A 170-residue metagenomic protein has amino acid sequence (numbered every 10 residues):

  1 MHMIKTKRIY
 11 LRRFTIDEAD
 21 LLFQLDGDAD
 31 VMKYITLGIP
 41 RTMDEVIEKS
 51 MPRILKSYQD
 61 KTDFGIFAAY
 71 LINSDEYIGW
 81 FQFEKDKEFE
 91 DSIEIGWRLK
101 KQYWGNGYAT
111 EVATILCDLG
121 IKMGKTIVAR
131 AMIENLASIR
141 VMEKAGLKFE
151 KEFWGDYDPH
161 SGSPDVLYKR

Functional and structural regions predicted by a protein language model:
M1-K33, A68-R170: Acyl-donor (CoA/ACP) binding surface of acyl/acetyltransferases
D30-I54, D63-G65: Conserved GNAT-fold acetyl-CoA-binding loop/helix
